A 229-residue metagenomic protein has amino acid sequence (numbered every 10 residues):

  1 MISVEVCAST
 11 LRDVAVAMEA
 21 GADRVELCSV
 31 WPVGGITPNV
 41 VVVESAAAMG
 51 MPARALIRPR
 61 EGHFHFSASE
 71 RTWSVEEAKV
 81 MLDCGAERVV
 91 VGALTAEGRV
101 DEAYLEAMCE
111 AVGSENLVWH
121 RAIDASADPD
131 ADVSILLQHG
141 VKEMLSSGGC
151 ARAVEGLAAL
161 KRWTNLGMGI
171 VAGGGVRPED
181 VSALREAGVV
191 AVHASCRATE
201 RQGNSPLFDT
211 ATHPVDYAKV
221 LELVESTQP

Functional and structural regions predicted by a protein language model:
I2, L11-D13, V43-E102, L137-Q138: Active-site beta->alpha loop and helix N-cap motifs at the rims of alpha/beta catalytic domains
I2-A8, V25-L27, A53-I57, V89-V91 (+4 more regions): Hydrophobic faces of well-ordered beta-strands that scaffold small-molecule active sites in alpha/beta enzyme cores
S3-V16, A20-G21, E26-V30, G34-G35: N-terminal beta1-alpha1 ligand-phosphate binding loop
S9-A20, H65-V80, D124-H139, A158-A172 (+1 more regions): Catalytic cores of alpha/beta
T10-R12, S29-W31, P59-E61, T95 (+4 more regions): Active-site-proximal loop/turn and secondary-structure-junction residues that shape catalytic pockets, frequently
R24-I36, V80, C84-A96, V141-E155 (+1 more regions): Glycine-rich phosphate-binding active-site loops on the catalytic face of alpha/beta enzymes
G35-F64, V100-A122, E155-P178, A211-P229: Alpha-helix-loop-beta-strand connector modules within alpha/beta enzyme cores
L82-S134: Hydrophobic, well-structured mid-protein blocks that either form specific transmembrane helices
